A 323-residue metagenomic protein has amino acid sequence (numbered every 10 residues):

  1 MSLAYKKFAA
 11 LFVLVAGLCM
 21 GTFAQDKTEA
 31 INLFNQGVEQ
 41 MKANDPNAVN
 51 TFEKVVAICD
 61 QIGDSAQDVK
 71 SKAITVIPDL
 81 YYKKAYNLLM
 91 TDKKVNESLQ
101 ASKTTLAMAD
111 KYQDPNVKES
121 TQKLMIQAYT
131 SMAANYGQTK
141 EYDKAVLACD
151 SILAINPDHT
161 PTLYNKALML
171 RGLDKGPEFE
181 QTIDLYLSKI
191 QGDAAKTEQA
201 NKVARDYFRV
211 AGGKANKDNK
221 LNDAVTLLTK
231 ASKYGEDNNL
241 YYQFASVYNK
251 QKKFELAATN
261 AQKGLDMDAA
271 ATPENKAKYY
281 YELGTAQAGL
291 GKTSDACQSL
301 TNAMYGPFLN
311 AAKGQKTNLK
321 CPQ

Functional and structural regions predicted by a protein language model:
S2, G21-N96, Q100, Q323: N-terminal leader/linker segments that initiate helical-solenoid repeat arrays
E29, I62, Y112, M125 (+5 more regions): Residue-level recognition of tetratricopeptide repeat
A43, T91-D92, M132, T139 (+4 more regions): Structural motif corresponding to the intra-repeat A-B loop/turn of tetratricopeptide repeats
C59-I74, A107-K123, S188-N201, D266-E274: Flexible helix-coil transition and linker loops at the boundaries of alpha-helical arrays
V69-K72, V76, K83, V117 (+8 more regions): Canonical tetratricopeptide repeat
V210-N222, E274, Y281-T285, G289-Q323: Terminal, low-structured helical/coil segments at or just beyond the last alpha-helical repeat
